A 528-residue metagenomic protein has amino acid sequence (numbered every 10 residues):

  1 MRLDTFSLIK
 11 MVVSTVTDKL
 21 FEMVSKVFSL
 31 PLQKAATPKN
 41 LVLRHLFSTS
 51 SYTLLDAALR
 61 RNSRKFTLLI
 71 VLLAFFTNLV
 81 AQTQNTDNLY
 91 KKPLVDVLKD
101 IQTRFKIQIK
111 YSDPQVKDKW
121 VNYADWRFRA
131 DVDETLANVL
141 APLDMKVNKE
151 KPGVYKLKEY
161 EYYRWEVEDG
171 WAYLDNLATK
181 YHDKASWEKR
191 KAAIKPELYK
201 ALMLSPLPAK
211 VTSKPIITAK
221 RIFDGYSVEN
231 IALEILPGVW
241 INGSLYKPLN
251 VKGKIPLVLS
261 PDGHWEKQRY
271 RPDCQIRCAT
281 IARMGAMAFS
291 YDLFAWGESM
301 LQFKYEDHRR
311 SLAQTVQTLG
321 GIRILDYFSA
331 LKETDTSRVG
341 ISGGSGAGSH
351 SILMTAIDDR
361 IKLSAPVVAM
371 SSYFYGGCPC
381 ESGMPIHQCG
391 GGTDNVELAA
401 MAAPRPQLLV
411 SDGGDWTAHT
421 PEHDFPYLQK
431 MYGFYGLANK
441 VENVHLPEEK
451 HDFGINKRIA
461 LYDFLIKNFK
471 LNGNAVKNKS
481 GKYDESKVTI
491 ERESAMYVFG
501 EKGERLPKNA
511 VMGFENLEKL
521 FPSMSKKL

Functional and structural regions predicted by a protein language model:
M1-S63: N-terminal secretory signal peptides that target proteins for export/translocation
A36, N40, V80-E161: N-terminal export/assembly leaders
T67-F76: Bacterial N-terminal signal peptides
Y160-W240, S411-L528: Alpha/beta-hydrolase-fold serine-hydrolase catalytic core, especially in secreted/extracellular enzymes
K220-R271, R277: Glycine-rich active-site/cofactor-binding loop and its immediate structural neighborhood
K252-A330, A369-P379: Cap/lid segment of the alpha/beta-hydrolase catalytic domain
D326-G391: Primarily recognizes the serine-hydrolase "nucleophile elbow" in alpha/beta-hydrolase and SGNH/GDSL folds
G376-G433: The feature captures the conserved acid-bearing segment of alpha/beta-hydrolase catalytic domains
